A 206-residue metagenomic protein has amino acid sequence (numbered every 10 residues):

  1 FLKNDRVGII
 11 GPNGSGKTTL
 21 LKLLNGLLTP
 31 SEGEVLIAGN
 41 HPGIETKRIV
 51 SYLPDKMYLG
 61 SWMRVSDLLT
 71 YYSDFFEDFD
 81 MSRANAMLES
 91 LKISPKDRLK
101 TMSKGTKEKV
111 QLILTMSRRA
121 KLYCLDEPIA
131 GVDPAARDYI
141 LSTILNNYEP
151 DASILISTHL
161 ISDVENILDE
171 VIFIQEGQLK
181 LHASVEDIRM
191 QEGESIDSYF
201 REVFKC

Functional and structural regions predicted by a protein language model:
I10-P12: The feature captures the beta-strand-to-loop junction immediately N-terminal to the Walker
S15, P134-A136: Helix N-cap at the start of a conserved alpha-helix in ABC-type nucleotide-binding domains
N25: Helix-to-loop junction immediately C-terminal to a conserved catalytic motif
E32-T46: Conserved ABC transporter NBD signature motif
D55-Q111: ABC-family P-loop ATPase nucleotide-binding domains
Y123-E127, V132: Catalytic Walker B motif of ABC-type/P-loop ATPase nucleotide-binding domains
H182-A183: ABC ATPase "signature
